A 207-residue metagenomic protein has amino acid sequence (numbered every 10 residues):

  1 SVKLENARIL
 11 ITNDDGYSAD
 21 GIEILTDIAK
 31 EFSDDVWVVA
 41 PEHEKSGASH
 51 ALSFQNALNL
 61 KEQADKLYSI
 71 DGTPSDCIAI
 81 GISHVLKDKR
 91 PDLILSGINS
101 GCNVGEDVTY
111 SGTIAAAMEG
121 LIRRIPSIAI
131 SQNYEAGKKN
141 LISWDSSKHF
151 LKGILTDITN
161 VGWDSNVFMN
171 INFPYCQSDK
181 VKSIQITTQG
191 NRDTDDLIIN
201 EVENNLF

Functional and structural regions predicted by a protein language model:
K3-I9, E23-H84, D88-R90: A cross-family phosphate/adenosyl-ligand binding-site feature
T12, V39-P41, S96-N99, A129-S131 (+1 more regions): Short beta-strand segments
D15, E44, T73-P74, N99-C102 (+1 more regions): Short glycine-rich anion-binding loops that position phosphate/pyrophosphate groups of nucleotides and phosphorylated
D15-E23: Short acidic, Gly/Ser-rich segments with clustered Asp/Glu that frequently serve as metal-coordination loops in enzyme
G81-D88, A115-P126: Alpha-helix C-terminal capping segments
C102-S111: Glycine/threonine-rich flexible loop motifs
L121-S143: Glycine-rich phosphate/pyrophosphate-binding loops and their adjacent beta-strand/loop elements at enzyme active sites
I142-F207: Electrostatically charged, flexible surface regions
